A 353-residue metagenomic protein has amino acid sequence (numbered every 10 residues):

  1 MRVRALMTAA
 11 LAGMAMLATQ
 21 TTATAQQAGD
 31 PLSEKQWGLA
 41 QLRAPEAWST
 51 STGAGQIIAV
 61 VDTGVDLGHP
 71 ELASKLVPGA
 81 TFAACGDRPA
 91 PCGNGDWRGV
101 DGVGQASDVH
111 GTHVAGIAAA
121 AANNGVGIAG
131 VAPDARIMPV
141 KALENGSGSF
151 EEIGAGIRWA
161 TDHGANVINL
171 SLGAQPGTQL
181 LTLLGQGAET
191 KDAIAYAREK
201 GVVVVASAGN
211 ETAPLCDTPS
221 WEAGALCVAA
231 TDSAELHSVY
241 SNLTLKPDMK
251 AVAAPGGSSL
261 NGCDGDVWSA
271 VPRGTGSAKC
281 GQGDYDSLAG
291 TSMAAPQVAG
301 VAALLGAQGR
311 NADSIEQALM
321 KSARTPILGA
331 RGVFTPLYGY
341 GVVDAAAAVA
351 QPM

Functional and structural regions predicted by a protein language model:
M1-A25: Secretory targeting and sorting signals
A28-D134, A155, D162, A174-Q175 (+3 more regions): Active-site core segment of subtilase-fold serine proteases
Q36, R43, G164-S171, Q175 (+5 more regions): C-terminal subdomain of the subtilisin-like protease fold in secreted/lumenal serine endopeptidases
D62, G125-N145, I168-L172, N311-A323: Short helix-loop-beta-strand segments that form the rim/entrance of peptidase-like active sites
T63-L67, F82-A84, A122-N124, L143-S147 (+7 more regions): Solvent-exposed loop/turn segments at secondary-structure junctions within structured extracellular/periplasmic domains
V77, M138, V203-V205, L226-C227 (+2 more regions): Structural detector of well-ordered beta-strand residues that form the stable sheet scaffold of enzyme domains
V140-G224, L236, A278-P296, G329-L337: Substrate-binding/access-modulating region of protease and related hydrolase catalytic domains
W221-R310, A346-A350: Extracellular S/T/G-rich loop segment that most often corresponds to the catalytic His/Ser-adjacent loop
